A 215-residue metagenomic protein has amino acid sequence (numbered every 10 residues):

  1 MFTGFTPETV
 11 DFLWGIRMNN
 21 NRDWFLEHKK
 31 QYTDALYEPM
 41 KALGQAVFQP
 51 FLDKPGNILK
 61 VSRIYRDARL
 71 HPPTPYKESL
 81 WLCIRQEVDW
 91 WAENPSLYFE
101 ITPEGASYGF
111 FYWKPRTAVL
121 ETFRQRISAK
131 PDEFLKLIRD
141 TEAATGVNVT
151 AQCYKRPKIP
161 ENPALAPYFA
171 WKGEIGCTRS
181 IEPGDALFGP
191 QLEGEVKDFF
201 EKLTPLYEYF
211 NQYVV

Functional and structural regions predicted by a protein language model:
M1-G15, N19, P39-M40, S128 (+2 more regions): Long, solvent-exposed, polar/charged low-complexity segments
T9-V10, W14-K54, I58-I64: Active-site acidic/histidine clusters and adjacent loop/turn architecture that either coordinate catalytic ions
K29-L36, Y112, T122-I127, F188 (+1 more regions): Short histidine-centered catalytic/ligand-binding loop motif
A46-G56, E142, Y209-V215: Surface-exposed helix-capping loop/turn segments at secondary-structure junctions
N57-S62, R69, P73-Q86, L137-Y154: Soluble extramembrane domains of integral membrane proteins
L59, K77, G105, K172-E174: Sequence-level motif detector for i,i+2 pairs with an aromatic at +2
L70-A129: Aromatic- and glycine-enriched beta-alpha-beta binding-site module
P103-E161: Compact, glycine/acidic-enriched structural inserts
